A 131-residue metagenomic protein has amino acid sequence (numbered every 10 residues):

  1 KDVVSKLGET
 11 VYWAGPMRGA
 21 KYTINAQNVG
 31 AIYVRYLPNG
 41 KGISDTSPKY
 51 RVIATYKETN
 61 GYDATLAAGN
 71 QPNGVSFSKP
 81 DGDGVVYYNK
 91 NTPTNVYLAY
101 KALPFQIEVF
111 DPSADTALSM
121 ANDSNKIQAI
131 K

Functional and structural regions predicted by a protein language model:
K1-T94: Short, solvent-exposed recognition patches
N70-K131: A short, solvent-exposed beta-edge/loop patch
